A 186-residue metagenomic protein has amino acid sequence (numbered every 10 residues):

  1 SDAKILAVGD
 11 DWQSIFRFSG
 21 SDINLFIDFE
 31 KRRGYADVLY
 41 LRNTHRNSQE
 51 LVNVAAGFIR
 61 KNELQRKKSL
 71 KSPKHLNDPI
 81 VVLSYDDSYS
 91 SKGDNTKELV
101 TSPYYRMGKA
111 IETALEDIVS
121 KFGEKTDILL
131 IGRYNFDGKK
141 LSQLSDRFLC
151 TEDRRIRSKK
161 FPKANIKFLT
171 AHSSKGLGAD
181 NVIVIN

Functional and structural regions predicted by a protein language model:
D2-Y89: Conserved RecA-like helicase ATPase core segment that couples NTP binding/hydrolysis to strand translocation
S14, S90-K92, L169-S174: Short alpha-helical interface patches
I15, E98-S102, S158: Short, contiguous acidic/charged loop-to-helix segments that flank catalytic cores in large enzymes
A36-N43, L64-T113, D117, K121-G132 (+1 more regions): Inter-lobe coupling/hinge region of RecA-like P-loop helicase motors
Q49-V54, S91-K97, G138-L141: Short, solvent-exposed polar/charged micro-motifs at secondary-structure junctions
V52-I59, E112-V119, S142: Short, amphipathic alpha-helical segments that act as regulatory/interfacial helices in nucleotide-processing proteins
E116-N186: Core RecA-like ATPase module of SF1/SF2 helicases and allied nucleic-acid translocases
